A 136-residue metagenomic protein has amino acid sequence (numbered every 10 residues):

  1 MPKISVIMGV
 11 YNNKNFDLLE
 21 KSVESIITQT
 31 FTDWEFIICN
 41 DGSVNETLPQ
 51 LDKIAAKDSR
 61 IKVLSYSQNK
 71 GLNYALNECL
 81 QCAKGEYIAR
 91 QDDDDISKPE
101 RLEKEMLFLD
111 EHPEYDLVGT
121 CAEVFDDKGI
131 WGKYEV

Functional and structural regions predicted by a protein language model:
M1-V136: Nucleotide-sugar donor-binding/catalytic module of glycosyltransferases that assemble extracellular/cell-envelope
